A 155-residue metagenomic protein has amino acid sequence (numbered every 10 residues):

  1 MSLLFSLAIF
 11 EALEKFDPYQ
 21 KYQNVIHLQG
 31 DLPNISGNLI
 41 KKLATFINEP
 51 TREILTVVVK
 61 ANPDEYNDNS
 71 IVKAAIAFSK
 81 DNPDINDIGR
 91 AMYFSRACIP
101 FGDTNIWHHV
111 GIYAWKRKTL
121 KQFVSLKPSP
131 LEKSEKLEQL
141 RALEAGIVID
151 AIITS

Functional and structural regions predicted by a protein language model:
M1-L28, N34-K42: Short phosphate-binding loop-to-helix
Q20-Y22, E49-R52, I147: Short, high-confidence coil segments that cap the C-terminus of an alpha-helix and link into the following beta-strand
V25-L28, L55-V57, F123, D150-T154: Short beta-strands and strand-loop turn motifs
L28-Q29, K116: A secondary-structure boundary/capping signal
I35-S129: Conserved core of the sugar-phosphate nucleotidyltransferase
R117-T119, Q139-S155: Catalytic donor-sugar/metal-binding loop of nucleotide-sugar-dependent glycosyltransferases
K127-L140: Donor nucleotide-sugar recognition loop
